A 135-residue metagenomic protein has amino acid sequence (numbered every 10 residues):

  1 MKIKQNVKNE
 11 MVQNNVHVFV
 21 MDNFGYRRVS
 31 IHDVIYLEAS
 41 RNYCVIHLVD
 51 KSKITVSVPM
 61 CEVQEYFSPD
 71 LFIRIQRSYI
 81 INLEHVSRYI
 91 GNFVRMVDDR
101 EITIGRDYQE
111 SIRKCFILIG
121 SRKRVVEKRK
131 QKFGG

Functional and structural regions predicted by a protein language model:
M1-H17, C115-G135: Inter-domain helical "communication" segments and dimerization helices that couple sensory or membrane-embedded modules
K2-V97, E101-T103: Conserved binding/recognition cores within well-folded domains
V56-S57, H85-Y89, Y108, I112 (+3 more regions): Charge-rich, low-complexity amphipathic helices in intrinsically disordered tails/linkers adjacent to domains
V63, I104, Q109-R122: Acidic, Ser/Thr- and proline-rich intrinsically disordered linker/docking segments of eukaryotic scaffolds
P69, R74, Q109, V126-G135: A short, terminal or domain-edge coil/loop segment
